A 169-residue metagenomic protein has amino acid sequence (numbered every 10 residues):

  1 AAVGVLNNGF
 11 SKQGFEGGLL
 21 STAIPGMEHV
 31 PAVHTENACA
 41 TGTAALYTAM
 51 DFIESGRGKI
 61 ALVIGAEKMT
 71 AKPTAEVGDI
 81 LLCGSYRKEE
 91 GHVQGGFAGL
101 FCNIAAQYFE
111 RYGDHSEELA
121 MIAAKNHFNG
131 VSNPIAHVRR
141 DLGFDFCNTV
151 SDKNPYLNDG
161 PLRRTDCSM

Functional and structural regions predicted by a protein language model:
A1-V5: Short glycine-rich phosphate-binding loop at a beta-alpha junction
S11, F15, G26-M169: Acyl-thioester C-C bond-transforming condensing/cleaving domain
L19-A23: A glycine- and small-residue-enriched flexible loop/hinge segment at structural boundaries
